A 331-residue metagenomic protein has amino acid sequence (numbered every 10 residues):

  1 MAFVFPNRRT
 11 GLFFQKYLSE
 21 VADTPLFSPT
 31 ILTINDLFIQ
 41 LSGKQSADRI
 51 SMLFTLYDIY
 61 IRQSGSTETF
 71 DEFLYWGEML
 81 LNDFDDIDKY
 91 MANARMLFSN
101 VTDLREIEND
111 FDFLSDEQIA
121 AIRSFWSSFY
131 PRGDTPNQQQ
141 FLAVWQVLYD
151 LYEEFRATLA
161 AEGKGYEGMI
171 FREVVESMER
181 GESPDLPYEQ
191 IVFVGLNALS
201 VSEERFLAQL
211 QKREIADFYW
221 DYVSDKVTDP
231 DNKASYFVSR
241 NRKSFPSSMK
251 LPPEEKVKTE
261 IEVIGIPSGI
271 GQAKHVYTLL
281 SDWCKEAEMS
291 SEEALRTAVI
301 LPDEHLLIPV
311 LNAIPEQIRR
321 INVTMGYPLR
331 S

Functional and structural regions predicted by a protein language model:
M1-S331: Nucleic acid-machinery interaction/catalytic patches
